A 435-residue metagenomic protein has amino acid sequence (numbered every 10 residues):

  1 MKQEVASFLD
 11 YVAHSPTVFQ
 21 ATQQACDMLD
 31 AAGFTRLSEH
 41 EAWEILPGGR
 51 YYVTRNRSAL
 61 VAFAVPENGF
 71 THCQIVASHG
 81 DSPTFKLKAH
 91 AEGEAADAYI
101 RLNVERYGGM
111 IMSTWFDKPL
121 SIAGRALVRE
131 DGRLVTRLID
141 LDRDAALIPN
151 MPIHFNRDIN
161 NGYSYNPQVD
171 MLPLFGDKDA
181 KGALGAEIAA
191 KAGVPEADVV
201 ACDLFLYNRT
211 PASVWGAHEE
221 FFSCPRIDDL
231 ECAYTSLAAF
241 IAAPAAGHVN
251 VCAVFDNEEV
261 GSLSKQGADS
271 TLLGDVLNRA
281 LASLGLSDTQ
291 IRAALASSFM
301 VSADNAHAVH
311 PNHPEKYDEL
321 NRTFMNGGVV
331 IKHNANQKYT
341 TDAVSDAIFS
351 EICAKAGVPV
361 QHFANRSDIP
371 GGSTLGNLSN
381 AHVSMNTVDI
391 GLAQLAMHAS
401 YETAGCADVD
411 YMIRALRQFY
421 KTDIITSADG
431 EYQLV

Functional and structural regions predicted by a protein language model:
M1-V435: N-terminal hydrophobic/helix-forming segments and targeting peptides
